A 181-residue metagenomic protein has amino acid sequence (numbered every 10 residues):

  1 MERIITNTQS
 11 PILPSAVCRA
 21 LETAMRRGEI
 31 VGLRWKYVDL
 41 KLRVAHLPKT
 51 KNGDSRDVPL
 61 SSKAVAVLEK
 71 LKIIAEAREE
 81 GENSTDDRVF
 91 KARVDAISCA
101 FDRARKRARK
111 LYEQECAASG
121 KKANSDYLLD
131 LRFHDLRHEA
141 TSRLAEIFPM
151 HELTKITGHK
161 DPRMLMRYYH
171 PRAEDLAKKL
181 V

Functional and structural regions predicted by a protein language model:
M1-R27, V31-G32, K41, K51-D54 (+3 more regions): Basic, Lys/Arg- and aromatic-enriched nucleic-acid-binding interface segment
P11, D54, K91-S98, D130-D135: N-terminal core-binding DNA-recognition domain of tyrosine site-specific recombinases/integrases
S15-A16, T85, A100, A140 (+3 more regions): Hydrophobic alpha-helical segments typical of transmembrane helices and their membrane-interface/capping positions
S15-C18, E22-E29, D135-K160: C-terminal catalytic core of tyrosine-transesterase DNA break-rejoin enzymes
A20, I97, C116-I147: Short basic/aromatic active-site micro-motif
V44, D57-P59: Well-ordered beta-strand positions in beta-sheet-rich domains
K49-G53, D95, M150, T157-V181: Catalytic-site neighborhood detector that most strongly recognizes the C-terminal catalytic loop/helix of tyrosine
S61-L128: Active-site/catalytic core of tyrosine-dependent DNA strand-transfer enzymes
